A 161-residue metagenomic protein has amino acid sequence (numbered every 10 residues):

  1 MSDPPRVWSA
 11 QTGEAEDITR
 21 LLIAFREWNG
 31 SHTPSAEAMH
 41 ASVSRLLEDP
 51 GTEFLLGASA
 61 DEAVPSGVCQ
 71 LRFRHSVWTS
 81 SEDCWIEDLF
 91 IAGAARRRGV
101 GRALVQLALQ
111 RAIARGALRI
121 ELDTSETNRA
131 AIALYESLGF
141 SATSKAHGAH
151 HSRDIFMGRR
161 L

Functional and structural regions predicted by a protein language model:
P4, L118-I132, E136-L161: C-terminal "cap" of GNAT-fold acetyltransferases
P5, S9-S81, E87, A92 (+5 more regions): Acetyl-CoA-dependent GNAT
H75, A95, E126: Flexible, active-site-proximal loop/turn residues at the rims of small-molecule/cofactor binding pockets and catalytic
S80, R98, R129: Loop/helix-junction capping segments adjacent to catalytic residues or to phosphate/diphosphate-binding pockets
E82-D83, R153: Residues on conserved beta-strands of the protein kinase catalytic domain
I91, R97-Q110, A133-S137: Conserved acetyl-CoA-binding loop-helix of GNAT-fold acetyltransferases
R98, R115-L118: Short coil/turn segments at alpha/beta junctions that flank glycine-rich nucleotide-binding fingerprints
